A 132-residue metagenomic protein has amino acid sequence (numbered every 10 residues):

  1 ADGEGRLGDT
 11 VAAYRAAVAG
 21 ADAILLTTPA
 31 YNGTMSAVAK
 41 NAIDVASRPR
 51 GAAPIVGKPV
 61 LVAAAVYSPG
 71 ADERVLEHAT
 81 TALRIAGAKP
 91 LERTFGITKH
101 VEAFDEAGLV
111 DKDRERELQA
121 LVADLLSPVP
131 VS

Functional and structural regions predicted by a protein language model:
A1, N32, S36, V56 (+3 more regions): Generic, ordered loop/turn and secondary-structure boundary motif
A1-G8, A103-A107: N-terminal beta-loop-helix "entrance" segment that forms/cooperates in small-molecule cofactor or anionic ligand
E4-L7, V11, D111, E115: Flexible, glycine- and charge-enriched loops at secondary-structure boundaries
R6-A86: Helix-loop-strand module that forms the ligand-binding subsite of alpha/beta enzymes
K89-S132: Glycine-rich phosphate/pyrophosphate-binding loop and the adjoining helix
